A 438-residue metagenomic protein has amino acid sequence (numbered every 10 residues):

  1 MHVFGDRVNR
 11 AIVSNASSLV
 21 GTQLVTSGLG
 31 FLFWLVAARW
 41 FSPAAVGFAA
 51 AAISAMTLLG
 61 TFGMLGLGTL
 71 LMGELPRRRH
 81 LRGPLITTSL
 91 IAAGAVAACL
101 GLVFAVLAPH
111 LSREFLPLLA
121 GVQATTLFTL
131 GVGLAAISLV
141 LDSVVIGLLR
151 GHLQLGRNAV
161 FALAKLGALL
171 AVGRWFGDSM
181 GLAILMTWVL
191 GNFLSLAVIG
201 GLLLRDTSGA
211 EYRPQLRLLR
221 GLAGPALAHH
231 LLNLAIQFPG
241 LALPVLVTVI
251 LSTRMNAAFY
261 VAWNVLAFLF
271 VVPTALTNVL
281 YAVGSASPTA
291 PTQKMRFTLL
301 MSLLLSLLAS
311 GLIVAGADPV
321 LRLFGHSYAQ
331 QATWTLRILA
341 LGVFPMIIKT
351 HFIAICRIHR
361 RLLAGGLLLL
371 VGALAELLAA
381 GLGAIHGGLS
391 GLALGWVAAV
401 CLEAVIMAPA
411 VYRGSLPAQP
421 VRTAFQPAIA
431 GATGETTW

Functional and structural regions predicted by a protein language model:
M1-I12, M180-L185, A197-G240, V283-Q293 (+1 more regions): Interhelical loop/hinge segments that connect adjacent transmembrane helices in multipass membrane
R10-G68, L166, L227-T253, G372 (+4 more regions): Signature of the first transmembrane helix
S14-G30, Q154, V160-K165, I184-L204 (+3 more regions): Transmembrane helical elements of multi-pass membrane transporters/channels
S14-T26, G30, A52, T61-P109 (+4 more regions): Membrane-water interface segments that mark the loop-to-transmembrane alpha-helix transition
G63-H80, G147, L266-A290, I353-I358: Helix-loop junctions and terminal segments of transmembrane helices in multi-pass membrane transport/translocation
E74, L134-R157, V283-P288, L341-V371: Membrane-interface junctions at transmembrane-helix termini in multi-pass inner-membrane proteins
A108-F128, T253-R254, A315-I347: Interfacial segments at transmembrane-helix termini and the short loops linking adjacent helices
V122-T129, L155-D206, V371-A375, H386-R413: Hydrophobic alpha-helical transmembrane segments
